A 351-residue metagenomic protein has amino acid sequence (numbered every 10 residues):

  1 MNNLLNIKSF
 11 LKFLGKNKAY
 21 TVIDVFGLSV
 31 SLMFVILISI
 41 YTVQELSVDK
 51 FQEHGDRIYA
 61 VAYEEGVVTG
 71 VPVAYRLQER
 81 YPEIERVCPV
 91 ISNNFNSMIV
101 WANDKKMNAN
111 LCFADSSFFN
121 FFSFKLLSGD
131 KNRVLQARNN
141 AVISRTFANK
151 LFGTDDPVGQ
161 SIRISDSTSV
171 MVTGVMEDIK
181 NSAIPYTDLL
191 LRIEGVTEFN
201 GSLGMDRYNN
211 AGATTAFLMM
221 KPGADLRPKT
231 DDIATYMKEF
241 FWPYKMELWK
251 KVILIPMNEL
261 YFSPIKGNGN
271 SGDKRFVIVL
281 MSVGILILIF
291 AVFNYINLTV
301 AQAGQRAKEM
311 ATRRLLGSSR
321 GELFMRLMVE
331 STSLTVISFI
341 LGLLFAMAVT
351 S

Functional and structural regions predicted by a protein language model:
M1-Y20, Q52, A224-R227, D232-G284 (+2 more regions): Membrane-helix entry/capping segments
L4-I23, G27, F293-L334: Intracellular coupling helices
L14, D24, E45, V61 (+13 more regions): Generic structural signal for small/hydrophobic residues in well-ordered secondary structure, especially within
N17-Q44: Short, strongly hydrophobic transmembrane alpha-helices
L37, I253, T332-S351: Small-residue-rich transmembrane alpha-helices
I38-S97, C112, M205-F217, T230-D232 (+3 more regions): Membrane-proximal extracellular/periplasmic loop immediately following the first transmembrane helix
C112-S128, A141-G272: Mid-to-C-terminal secondary-structure elements that act as membrane-proximal/extracytoplasmic interface segments
V277-N297: Selective detector of the "anchor" transmembrane alpha-helix that sits immediately C-terminal
